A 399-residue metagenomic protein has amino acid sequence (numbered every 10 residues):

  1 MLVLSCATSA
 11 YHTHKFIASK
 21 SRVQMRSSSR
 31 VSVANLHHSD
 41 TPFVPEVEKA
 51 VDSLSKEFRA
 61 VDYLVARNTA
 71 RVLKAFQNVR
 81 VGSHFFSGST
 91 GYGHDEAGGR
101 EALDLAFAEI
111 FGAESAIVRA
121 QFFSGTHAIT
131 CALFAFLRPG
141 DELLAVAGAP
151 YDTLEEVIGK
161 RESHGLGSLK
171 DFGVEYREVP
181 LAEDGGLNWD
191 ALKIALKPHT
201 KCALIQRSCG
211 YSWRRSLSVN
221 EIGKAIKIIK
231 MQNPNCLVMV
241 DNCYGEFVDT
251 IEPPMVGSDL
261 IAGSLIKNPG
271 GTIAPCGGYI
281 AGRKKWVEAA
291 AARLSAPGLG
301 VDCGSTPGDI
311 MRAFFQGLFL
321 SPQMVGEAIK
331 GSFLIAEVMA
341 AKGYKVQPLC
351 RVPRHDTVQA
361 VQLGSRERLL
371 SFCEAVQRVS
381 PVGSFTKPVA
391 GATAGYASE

Functional and structural regions predicted by a protein language model:
M1-S21: N-terminal chloroplast transit peptides
A10, A34-L36: Boundary at the C-terminal end of the N-terminal hydrophobic targeting segment
S19, S27-S29: Generic short amphipathic/hydrophobic targeting helices enriched at N-termini, encompassing Sec-type signal peptides
H37-Y63, T69-R80, G93-G98, A102 (+6 more regions): Conserved PLP-enzyme active-site core in the AAT-like
V79-S87: Nucleotide 5′-phosphate-binding alpha/beta core
F86-T90, I117-A120, T357-Q362: Short glycine-rich or small-residue beta-strand-to-loop segments that form or flank ligand, phosphate, metal/Fe-S
A340-E399: Conserved C-terminal alpha-helix-loop-beta "cap" of PLP-dependent enzymes that closes/shapes the active-site mouth
